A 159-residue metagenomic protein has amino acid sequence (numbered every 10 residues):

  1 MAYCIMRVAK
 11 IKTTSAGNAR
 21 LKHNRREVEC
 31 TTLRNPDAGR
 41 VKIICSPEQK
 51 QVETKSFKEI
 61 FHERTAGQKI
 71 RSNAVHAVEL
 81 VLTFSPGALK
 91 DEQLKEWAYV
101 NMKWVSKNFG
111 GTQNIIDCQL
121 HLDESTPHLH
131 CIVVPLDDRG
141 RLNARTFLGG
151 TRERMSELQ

Functional and structural regions predicted by a protein language model:
M1-Q159: N-terminal nicking endonuclease/strand-transfer module with a His-rich metal-binding environment and a catalytic Tyr
